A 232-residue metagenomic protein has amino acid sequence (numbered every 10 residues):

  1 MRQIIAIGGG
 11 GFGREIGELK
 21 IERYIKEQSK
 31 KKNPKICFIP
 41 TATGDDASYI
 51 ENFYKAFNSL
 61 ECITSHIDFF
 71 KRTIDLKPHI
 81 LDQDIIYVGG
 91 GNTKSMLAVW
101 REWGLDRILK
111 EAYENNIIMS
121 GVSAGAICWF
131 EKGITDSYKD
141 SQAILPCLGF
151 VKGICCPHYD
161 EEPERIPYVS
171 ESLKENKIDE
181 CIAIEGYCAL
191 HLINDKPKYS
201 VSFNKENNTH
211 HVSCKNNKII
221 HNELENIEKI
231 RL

Functional and structural regions predicted by a protein language model:
M1-K32, T41-N52, N58, I85 (+2 more regions): C-terminal and late-domain segments of enzyme folds
A6, S65-D68, Y87-V88, M119-V122 (+1 more regions): General beta-strand structural signal in soluble alpha/beta enzymes
R14-E15, M96-L97, F130: Glycine/Thr-rich phosphate-binding loops of Rossmann-like dinucleotide-binding domains
Y24, H79, W103-N116: Catalytic-core regions built around general acid/base machinery
I39, G44-K94: A glycine-rich, hydrophobic loop/mini-helix early in the fold
D46, T93-K94, A126-C128, A189-H191: Short, active-site-adjacent cap segments at secondary-structure transitions
Y87-G90, L109-K132: Catalytic nucleophile loop
T93-W103: Glycine/threonine-rich flexible loop motifs
